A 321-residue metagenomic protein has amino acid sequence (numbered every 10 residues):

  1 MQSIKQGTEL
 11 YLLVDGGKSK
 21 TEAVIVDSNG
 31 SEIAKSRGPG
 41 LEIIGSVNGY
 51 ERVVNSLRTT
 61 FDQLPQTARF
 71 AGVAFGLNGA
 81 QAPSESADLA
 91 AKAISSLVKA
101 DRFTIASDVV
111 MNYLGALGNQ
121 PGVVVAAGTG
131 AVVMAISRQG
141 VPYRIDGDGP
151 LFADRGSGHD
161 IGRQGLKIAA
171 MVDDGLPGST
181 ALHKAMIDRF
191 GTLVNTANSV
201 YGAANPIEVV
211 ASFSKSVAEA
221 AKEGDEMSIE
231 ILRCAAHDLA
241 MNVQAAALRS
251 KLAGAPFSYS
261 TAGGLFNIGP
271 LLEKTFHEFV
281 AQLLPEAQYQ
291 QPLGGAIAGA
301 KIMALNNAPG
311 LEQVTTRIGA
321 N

Functional and structural regions predicted by a protein language model:
M1-F70, A93-S95, A116-P121, K167-N321: ATP-binding/phosphotransfer module of carbohydrate and carboxylate kinases, centering on a glycine-rich
G16, L77, V109: Residues immediately flanking
I44, G79, G147-R155, E286-Q291: A short glycine/serine-rich beta->alpha loop
F70-G76, A106: Glycine- and acidic-rich phosphate- and metal-coordinating loops
A74-Q81, A127-T129, F257-I268: Glycine-rich beta-strand-to-loop/alpha-helix junction loops that act as flexible
G76, M134, A218: Residues in well-ordered beta-strands of folded domains
Q81-T180, T315-N321: Phosphate-binding/catalytic loop of phosphoryl-transfer enzymes
